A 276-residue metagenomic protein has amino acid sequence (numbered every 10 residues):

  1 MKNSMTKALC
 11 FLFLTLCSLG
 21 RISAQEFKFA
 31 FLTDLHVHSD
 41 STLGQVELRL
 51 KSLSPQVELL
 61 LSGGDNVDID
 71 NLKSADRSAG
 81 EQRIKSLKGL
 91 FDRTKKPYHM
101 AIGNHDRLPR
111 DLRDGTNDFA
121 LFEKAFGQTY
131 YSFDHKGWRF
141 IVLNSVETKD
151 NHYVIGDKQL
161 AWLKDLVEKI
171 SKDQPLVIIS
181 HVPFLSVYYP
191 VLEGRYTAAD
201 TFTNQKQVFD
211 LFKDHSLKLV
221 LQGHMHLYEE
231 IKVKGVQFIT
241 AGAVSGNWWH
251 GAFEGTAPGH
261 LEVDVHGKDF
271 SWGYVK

Functional and structural regions predicted by a protein language model:
M1-A8: Positively charged n-region of N-terminal signal peptides that target proteins for export
A8-S18: Bacterial N-terminal signal peptides
G20-E81: N-terminal active-site segment of His-dependent metallophosphoesterases
F29, L60, F140, L176-V177: Hydrophobic beta-strand anchors of alpha/beta hydrolase catalytic cores
D34, G64-D65, G103-N104, L143 (+2 more regions): Active-site glycine-centered loops adjacent to acidic/histidine catalytic or metal-binding residues that shape
S74-P175, R195-L219, I231-G273: Extended active-site neighborhood of metal-dependent phosphoesterases/phosphodiesterases
I170-Y188: Short acidic, glycine-rich surface-loop motifs adjacent to enzyme active sites
I178-F184, K218-Y228: Histidine-centered catalytic micro-motifs
